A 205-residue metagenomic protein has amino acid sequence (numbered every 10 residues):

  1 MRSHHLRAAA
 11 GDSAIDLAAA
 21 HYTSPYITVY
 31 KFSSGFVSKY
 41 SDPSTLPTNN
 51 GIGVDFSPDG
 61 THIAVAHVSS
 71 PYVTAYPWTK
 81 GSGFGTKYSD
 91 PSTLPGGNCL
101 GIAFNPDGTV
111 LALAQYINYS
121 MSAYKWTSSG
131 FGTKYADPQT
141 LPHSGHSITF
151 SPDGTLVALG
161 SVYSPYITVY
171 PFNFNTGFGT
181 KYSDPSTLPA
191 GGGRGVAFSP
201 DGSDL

Functional and structural regions predicted by a protein language model:
M1-D12: Enriched but not universal
G11-S13, P58-D59, P106-D107, P152-D153 (+1 more regions): Residue-level detector of Asp-centered blade-edge/turn motifs that repeat once per structural unit in beta-propeller
Y22, V68, Y116, V162: Short loop/turn segments immediately following the C-termini of beta-strands
V29-V37, A75-F84, A123-G132, V169-F178: Short loop/turn segments immediately following beta-strands, especially the blade-tip and inter-blade linker loops
S38-T45, T86-T93, T133-T140, T180-T187: A short beta-strand motif characteristic of beta-propeller blades
N50, N98, S144, G192: Beta-rich catalytic cores
